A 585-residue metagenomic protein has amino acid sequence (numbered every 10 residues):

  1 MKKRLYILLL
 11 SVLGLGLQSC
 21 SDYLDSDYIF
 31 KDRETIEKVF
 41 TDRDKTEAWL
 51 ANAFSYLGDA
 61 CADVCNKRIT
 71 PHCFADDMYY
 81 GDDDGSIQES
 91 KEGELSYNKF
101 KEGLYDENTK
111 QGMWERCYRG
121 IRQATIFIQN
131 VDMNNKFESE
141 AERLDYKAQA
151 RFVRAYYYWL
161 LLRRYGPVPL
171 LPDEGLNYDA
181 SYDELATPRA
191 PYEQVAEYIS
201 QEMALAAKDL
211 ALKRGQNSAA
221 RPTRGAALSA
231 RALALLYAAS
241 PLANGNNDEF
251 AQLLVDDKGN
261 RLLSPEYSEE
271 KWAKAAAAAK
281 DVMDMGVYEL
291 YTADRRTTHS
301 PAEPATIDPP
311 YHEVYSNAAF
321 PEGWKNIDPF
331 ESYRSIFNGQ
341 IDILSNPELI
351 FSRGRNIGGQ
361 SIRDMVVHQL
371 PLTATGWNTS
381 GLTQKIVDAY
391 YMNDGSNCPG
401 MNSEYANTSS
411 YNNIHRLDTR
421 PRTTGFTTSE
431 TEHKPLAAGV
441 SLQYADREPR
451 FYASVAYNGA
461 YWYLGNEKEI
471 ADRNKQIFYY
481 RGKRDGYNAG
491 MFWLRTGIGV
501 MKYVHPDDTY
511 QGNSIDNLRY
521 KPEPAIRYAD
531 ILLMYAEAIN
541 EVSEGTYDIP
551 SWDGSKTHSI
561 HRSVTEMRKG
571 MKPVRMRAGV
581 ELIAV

Functional and structural regions predicted by a protein language model:
K3-L9: Sec-dependent signal peptide recognition, specifically the positively charged N-region followed immediately by
G16-S19: C-terminal motif of bacterial Sec signal peptides marking the signal peptidase cleavage site
S21-E89, G225, Y237-G482: An aromatic- and glycine-enriched ligand-binding surface/loop that stacks and positions planar moieties
K38, D42-C65, D84-Y165, Y182-A219 (+7 more regions): Conserved, well-structured interaction surfaces
L57, G120-I121, I128, L161-R163 (+7 more regions): Structural recognition of the beta-strand scaffold that forms the well-ordered cores of secreted hydrolase catalytic
R154-A155, R231-A232, Y520-G579: Extended amphipathic alpha-helical segments enriched in small hydrophobics
L162-R163, P169, A234-N246, E541-G545: Short coil/turn linking the two alpha-helices of tandem helical-hairpin repeats
